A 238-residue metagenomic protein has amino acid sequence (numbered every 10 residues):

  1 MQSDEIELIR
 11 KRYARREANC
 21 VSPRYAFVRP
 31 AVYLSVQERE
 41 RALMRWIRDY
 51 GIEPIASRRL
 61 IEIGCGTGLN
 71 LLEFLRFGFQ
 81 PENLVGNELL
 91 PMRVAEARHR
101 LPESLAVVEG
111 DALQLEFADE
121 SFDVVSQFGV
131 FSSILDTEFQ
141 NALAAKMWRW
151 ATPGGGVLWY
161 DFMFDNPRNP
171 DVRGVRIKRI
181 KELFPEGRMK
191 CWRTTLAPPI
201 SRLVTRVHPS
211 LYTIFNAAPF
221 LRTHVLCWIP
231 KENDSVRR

Functional and structural regions predicted by a protein language model:
M1-A26: N-terminal, positively charged/glycine-rich alpha-helical extensions of SAM-dependent methyltransferases
V36-A56, E73: Conserved alpha-helix/loop element of class I SAM-dependent methyltransferases that forms part of the SAM/SAH-binding
I61, T67-Q114: Class I SAM-dependent methyltransferase SAM/SAH-binding core
S126: A conserved beta-strand element that flanks and buttresses the S-adenosyl-L-methionine
N141-P153: A short glycine-rich, Lys/Arg-flanked "PGG" loop and its adjoining helix->strand segment in the class I
G154-D161: Conserved beta-strand signature within the Rossmann-like core of class I S-adenosyl-L-methionine
D171-G187, C191-T194: Short alpha-helix
K178, W192-R238: A C-terminal cap/extension of S-adenosyl-L-methionine-dependent methyltransferases that defines the acceptor-substrate
